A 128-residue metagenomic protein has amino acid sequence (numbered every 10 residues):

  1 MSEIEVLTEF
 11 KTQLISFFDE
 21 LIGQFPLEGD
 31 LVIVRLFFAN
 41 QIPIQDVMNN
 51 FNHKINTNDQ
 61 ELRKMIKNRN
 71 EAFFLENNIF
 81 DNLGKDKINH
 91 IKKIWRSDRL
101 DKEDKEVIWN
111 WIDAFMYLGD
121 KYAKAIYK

Functional and structural regions predicted by a protein language model:
M1-E106, D120-K128: Terminal low-complexity "docking" segments
N110-K121: Short, hydrophobic/amphipathic alpha-helical patches that form generic packing surfaces within helical domains
